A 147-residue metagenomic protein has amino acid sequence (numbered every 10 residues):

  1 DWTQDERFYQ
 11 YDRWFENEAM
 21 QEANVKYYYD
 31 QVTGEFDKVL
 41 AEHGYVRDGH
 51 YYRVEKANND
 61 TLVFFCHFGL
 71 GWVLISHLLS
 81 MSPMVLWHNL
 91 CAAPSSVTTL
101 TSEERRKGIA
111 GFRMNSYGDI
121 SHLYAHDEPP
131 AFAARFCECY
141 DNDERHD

Functional and structural regions predicted by a protein language model:
D1, L62-C66, M114: Extended, compositionally biased low-complexity polar/Lys-Gly-rich tracts and adjacent boundary/linker regions are
D1-H43: Phosphate-handling substructures
F8-Y9, G69-W72: Short hydrophobic/aromatic-rich motifs at helix boundaries and adjacent loops
D30-F65, L70: A mid-sequence, solvent-exposed acidic-amphipathic segment
V46, H50-T61, V73-D147: Acidic, low-complexity terminal tails and accessory targeting/binding regions of phosphate-metabolizing enzymes
